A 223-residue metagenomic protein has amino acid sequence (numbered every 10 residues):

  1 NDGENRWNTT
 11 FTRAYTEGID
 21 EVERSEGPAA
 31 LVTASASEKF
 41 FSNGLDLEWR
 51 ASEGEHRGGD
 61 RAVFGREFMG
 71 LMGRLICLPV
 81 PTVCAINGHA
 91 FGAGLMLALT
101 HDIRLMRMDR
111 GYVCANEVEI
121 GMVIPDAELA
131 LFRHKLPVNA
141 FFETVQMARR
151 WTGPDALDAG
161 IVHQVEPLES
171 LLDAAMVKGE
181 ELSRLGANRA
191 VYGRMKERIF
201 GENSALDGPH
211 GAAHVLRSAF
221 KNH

Functional and structural regions predicted by a protein language model:
N1-A34: Conserved CoA-thioester-binding segment of acyl-CoA-metabolizing enzymes
G18-E21, E67-P79: Catalytic-core regions built around general acid/base machinery
T33, D46, L97-L99, A156 (+1 more regions): Hydrophobic/aromatic residues within transmembrane alpha-helices of multi-pass small-molecule transporters
S35-G70: Glycine- (often His-adjacent) and acidic-residue-rich active-site loop that binds/positions the CoA thioester
E38-S42, F91-G92, I199: Short, active-site-adjacent cap segments at secondary-structure transitions
L71, L75, A85, F91-T144 (+1 more regions): CoA-thioester-processing core
I103, E143, M147-R149, Q164 (+1 more regions): Well-ordered beta-strand positions
M106-R107, G111, L157-P209: C-terminal long alpha-helix characteristic of the crotonase
